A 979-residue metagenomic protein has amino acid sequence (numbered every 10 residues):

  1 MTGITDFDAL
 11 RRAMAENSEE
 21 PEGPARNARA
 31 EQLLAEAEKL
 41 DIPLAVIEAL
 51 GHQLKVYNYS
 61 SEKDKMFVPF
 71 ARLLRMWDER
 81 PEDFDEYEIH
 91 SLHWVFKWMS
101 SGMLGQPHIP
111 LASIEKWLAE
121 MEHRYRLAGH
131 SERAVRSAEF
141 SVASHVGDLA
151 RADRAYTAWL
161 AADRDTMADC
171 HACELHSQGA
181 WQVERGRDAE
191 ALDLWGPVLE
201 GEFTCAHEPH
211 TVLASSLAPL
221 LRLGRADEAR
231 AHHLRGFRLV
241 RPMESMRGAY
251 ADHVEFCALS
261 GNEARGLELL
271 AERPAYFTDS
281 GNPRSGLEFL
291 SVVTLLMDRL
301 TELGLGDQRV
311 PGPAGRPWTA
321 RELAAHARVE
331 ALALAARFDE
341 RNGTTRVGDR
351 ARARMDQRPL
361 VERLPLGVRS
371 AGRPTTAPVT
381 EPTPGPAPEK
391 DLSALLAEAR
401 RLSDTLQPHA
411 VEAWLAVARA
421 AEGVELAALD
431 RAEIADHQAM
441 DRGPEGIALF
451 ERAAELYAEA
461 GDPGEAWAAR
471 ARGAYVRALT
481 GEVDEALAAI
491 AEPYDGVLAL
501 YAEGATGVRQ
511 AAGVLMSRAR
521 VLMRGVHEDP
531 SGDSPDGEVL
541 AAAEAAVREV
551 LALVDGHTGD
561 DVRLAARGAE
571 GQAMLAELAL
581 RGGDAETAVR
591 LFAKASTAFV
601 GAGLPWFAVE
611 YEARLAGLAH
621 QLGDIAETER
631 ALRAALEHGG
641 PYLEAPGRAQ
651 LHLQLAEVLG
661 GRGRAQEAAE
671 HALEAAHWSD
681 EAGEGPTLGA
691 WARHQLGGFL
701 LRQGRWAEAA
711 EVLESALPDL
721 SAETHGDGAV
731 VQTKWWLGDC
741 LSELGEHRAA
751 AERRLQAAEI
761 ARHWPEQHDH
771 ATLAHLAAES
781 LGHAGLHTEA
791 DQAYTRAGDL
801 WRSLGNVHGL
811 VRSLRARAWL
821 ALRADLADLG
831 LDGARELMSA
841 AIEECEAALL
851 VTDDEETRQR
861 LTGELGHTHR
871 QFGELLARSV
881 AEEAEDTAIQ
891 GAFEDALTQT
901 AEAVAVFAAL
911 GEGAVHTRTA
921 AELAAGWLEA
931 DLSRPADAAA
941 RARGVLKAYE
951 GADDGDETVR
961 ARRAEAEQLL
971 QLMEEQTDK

Functional and structural regions predicted by a protein language model:
I4, L44, H130, D169 (+18 more regions): Residue signature of alpha-solenoid helical repeat architecture, marking inter-repeat boundaries and helix-start
D8-R11, E48, E88-W94, R133-S137 (+25 more regions): Residue register of alpha-helical TPR repeats
N17, Y57, A143, Q182 (+23 more regions): Residue at a conserved register position within TPR or TPR-like alpha-solenoid repeats
E20, L40, S60, H108 (+24 more regions): Structural motif corresponding to the intra-repeat A-B loop/turn of tetratricopeptide repeats
G23, P43, K63, L149 (+27 more regions): TPR-repeat structural position
R26, M66, A152, A191 (+17 more regions): Single-residue signature of alpha-solenoid repeat helices
E31-E38, A71-E82, K116-R126, Y156-R164 (+19 more regions): Amphipathic alpha-helical segments of tetratricopeptide repeats
F277-L426, T898, E902-A905, A909-K979: C-terminal non-catalytic interaction modules
